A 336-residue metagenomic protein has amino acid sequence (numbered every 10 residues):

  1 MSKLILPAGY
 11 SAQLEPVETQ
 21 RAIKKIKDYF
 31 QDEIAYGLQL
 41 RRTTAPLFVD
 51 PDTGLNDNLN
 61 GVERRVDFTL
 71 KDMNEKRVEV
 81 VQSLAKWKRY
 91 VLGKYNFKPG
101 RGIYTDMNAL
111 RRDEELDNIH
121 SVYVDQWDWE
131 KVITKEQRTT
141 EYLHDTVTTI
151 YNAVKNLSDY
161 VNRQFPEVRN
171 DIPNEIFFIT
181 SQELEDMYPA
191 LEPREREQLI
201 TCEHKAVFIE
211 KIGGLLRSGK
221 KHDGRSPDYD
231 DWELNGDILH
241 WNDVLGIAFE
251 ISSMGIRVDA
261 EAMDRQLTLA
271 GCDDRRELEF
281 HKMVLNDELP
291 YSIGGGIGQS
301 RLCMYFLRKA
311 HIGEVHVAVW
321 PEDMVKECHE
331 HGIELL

Functional and structural regions predicted by a protein language model:
S2-H120, D128-V132: Class II aminoacyl-tRNA synthetase-like tRNA-binding/catalytic domains
E18-K25, Y29, R138-D145, E279 (+2 more regions): Generic recognition of stable, solvent-exposed alpha-helical segments in well-folded globular domains
I34-R41, I150-V161, A310: A generic secondary-structure signal for well-formed alpha-helical elements
D50-D57, V168-I179, P321: N-terminal pre-domains immediately preceding structured catalytic cores
F68-K71, G93-P99, I119-S121, R169 (+3 more regions): A general structural signal for short secondary-structure junctions and capping/turn motifs
R101-I103, V124-D128, H204-A206, G246-A248: Extracellular structured ligand-interaction cores
T105-L191: Extended, charged alpha-beta segments that form solvent-exposed binding/catalytic grooves in nucleic-acid-handling
L110, T180-L336: A translation/RNA-centric and nucleic-acid-associated enzymatic feature enriched in Class II aminoacyl-tRNA synthetases
